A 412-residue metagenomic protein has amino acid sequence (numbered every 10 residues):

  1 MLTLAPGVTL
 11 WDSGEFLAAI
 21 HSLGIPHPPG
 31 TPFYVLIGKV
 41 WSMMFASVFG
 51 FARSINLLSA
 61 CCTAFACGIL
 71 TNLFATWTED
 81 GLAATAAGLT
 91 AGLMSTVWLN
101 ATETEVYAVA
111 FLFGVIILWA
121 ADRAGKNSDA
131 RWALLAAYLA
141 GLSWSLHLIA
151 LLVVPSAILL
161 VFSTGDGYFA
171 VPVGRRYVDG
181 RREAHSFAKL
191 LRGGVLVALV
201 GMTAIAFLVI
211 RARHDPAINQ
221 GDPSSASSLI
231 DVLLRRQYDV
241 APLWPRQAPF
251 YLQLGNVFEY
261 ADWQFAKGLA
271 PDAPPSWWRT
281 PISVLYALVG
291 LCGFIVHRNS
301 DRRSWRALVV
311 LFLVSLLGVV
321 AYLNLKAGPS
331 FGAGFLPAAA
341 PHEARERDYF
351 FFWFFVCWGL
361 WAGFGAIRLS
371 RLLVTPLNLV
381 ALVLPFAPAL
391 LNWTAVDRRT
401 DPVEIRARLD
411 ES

Functional and structural regions predicted by a protein language model:
L2-T3, V48-N56, G88-F111, G141 (+6 more regions): Aromatic- and kink-enriched transmembrane "portal" helix at the membrane-lumen/periplasm boundary that abuts
A19-S22, A87-L89, W132-L146, I158-L160: Membrane-interface alpha helices of multi-pass inner-membrane proteins
P32, L36, F45-G68, N72 (+5 more regions): Loop-to-helix entry region of an early transmembrane alpha helix in multi-pass inner-membrane enzymes
L57-T78, F113-A120, L288-I295, L360-F364: Transmembrane-helix motifs of polytopic, lipid-linked glycan transferases
L70-L93, L112, N127-L134, D301-R306 (+2 more regions): Transmembrane-helix signature of polytopic, membrane-embedded enzymes that assemble or transfer cell-envelope glycans
T76-G81, A101, I117-A133, A140-S143 (+3 more regions): Membrane-interface transmembrane helices that cradle and orient dolichyl/undecaprenyl
R123-K126, V153-L199, P385-A389: Perimembrane helix-loop-helix junctions
V173-Y177, I282-R303, R368: Hydrophobic, aromatic-rich transmembrane alpha-helices and their immediate juxtamembrane boundary segments
